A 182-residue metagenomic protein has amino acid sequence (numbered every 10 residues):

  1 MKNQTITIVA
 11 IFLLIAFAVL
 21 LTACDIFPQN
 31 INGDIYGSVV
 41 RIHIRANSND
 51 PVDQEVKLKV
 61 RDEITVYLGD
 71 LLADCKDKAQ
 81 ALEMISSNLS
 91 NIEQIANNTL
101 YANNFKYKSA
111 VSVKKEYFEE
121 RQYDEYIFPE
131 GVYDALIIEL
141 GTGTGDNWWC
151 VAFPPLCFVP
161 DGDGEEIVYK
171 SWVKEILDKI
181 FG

Functional and structural regions predicted by a protein language model:
M1-I6: Positively charged n-region of N-terminal signal peptides that target proteins for export
I8-A23: Hydrophobic membrane-insertion alpha-helices, especially the h-region of bacterial N-terminal signal peptides
A23-I35: Aromatic-capped interface at the extracytoplasmic side of an N-terminal signal-anchor transmembrane helix
S38-I85: Early exported N-terminus immediately downstream of N-terminal targeting peptides
V39-R45, A110-S112, A135-E139, W149-V151: Soluble periplasmic/extracytoplasmic beta-strand elements of cell-envelope proteins
A46-S48, I64-C75, L89-Y107, P160: Sec/Tat-exported extracytoplasmic proteins
K78, L82-Y133, G143: Mid-length scaffold segments of soluble, non-membrane domains
E125-I180: Soluble extracytoplasmic domains of inner/organellar membrane proteins
